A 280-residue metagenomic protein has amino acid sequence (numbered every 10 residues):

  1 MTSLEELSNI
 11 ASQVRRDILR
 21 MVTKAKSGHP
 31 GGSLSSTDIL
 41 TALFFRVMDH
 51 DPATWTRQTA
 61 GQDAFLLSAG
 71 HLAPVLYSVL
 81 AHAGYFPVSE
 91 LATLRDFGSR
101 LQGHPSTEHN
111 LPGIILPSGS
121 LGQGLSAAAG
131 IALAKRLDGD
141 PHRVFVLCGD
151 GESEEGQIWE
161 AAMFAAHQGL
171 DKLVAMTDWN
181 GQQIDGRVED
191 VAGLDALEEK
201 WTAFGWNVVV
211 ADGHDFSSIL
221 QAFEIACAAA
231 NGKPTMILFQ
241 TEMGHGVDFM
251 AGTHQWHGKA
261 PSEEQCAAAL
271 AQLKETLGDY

Functional and structural regions predicted by a protein language model:
M1-E6: Non-catalytic, mobile gating and regulatory segments of ester bond hydrolases
N9, Q13, G31-D38, H71-P74 (+9 more regions): Conserved active-site and cofactor/substrate-binding residues in soluble primary-metabolism enzymes
I10-S27, D178-N180: N-terminal capping segment at the start of a domain
I18-M21, L34-H167: Cofactor-binding active-site loop characterized by glycine-rich and histidine/acidic residues
H29, H71, H104-T107, Q123 (+3 more regions): Histidine-centered active-site/metal-ligand motif
Y77-V79, S106, Q157-W159, D185-E189 (+2 more regions): Short acidic, glycine/serine/threonine-rich loops at helix termini
L111-G113, P117-S120, L125-A229: Thiamine diphosphate
F216, Q221-Y280: Glycine/aspartate-rich loop-and-adjacent alpha/beta segment that forms the canonical ThDP
